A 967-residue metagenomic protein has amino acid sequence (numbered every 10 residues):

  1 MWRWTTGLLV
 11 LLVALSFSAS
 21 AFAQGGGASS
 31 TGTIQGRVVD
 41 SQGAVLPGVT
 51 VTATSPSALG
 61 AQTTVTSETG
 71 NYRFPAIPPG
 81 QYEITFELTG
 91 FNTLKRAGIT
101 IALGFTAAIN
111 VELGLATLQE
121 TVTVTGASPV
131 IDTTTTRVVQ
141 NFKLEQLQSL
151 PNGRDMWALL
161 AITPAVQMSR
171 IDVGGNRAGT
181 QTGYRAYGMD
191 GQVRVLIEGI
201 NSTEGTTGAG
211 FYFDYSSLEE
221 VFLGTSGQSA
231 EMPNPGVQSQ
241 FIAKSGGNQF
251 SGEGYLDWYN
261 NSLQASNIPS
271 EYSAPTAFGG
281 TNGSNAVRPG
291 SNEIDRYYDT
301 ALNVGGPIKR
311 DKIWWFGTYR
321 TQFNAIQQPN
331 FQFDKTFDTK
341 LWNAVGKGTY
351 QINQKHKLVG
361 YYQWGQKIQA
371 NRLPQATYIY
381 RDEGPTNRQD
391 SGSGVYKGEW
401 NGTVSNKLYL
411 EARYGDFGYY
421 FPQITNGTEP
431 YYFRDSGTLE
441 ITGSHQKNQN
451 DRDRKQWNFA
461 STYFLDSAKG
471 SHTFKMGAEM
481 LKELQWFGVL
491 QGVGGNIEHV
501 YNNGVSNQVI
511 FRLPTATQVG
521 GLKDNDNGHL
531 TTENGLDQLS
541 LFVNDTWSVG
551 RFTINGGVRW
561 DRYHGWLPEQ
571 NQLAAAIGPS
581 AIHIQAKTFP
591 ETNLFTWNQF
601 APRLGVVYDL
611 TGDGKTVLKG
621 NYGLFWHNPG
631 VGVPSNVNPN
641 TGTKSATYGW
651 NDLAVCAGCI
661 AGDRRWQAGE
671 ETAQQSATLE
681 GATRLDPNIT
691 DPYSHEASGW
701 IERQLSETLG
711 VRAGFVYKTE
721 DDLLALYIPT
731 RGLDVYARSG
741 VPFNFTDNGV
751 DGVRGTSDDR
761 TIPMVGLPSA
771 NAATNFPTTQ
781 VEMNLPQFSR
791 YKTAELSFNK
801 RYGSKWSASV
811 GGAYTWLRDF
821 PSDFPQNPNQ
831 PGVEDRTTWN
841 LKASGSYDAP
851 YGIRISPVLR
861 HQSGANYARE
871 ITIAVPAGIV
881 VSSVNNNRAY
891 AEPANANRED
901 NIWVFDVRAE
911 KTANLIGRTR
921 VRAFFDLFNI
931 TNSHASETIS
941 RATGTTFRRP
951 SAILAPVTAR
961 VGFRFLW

Functional and structural regions predicted by a protein language model:
W2-K143: Periplasm-facing N-terminal accessory domains of Gram-negative outer-membrane beta-barrel systems
F91-G247, N260, Q264, A274-G306 (+2 more regions): Periplasmic N-terminal accessory/gating domains of Gram-negative outer-membrane beta-barrel systems
S169, E569-A601, G605-E782, V884-N886 (+2 more regions): Solvent-exposed loop/turn elements at secondary-structure boundaries
S251, S291-Q369, R388-E411, G415 (+2 more regions): Transmembrane beta-barrel wall of Gram-negative outer-membrane proteins
F331-D338, S471-D613, W816, D823-F824 (+1 more regions): Signature of Gram-negative outer-membrane beta-barrel scaffolds
K340, Q354-F542, I584-A586, T730 (+1 more regions): Replace "related TpsB outer-membrane translocases also match" with "some related outer-membrane beta-barrels such as
T708, D722, L726, P850-N885 (+2 more regions): C-terminal beta-signal and adjacent terminal beta-strands/loops of Gram-negative outer-membrane beta-barrel proteins
R712-A868: Gram-negative outer-membrane beta-barrel transporters
